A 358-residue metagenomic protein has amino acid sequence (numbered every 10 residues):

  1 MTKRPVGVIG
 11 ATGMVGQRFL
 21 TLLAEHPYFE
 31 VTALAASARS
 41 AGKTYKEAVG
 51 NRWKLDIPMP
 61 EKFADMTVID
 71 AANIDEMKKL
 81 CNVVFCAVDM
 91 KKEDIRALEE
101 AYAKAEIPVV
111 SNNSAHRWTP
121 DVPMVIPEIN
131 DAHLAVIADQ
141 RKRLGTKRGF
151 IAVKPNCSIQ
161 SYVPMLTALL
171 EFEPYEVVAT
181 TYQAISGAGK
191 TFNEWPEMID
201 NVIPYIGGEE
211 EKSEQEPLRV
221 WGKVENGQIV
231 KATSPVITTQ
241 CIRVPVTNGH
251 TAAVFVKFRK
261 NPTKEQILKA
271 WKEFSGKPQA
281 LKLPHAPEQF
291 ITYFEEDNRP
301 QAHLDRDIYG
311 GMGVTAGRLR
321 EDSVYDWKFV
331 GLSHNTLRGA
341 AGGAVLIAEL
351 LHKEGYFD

Functional and structural regions predicted by a protein language model:
M1-Y205, P235-V236, I308, V314-T315 (+2 more regions): N-terminal Rossmann-like NAD(P) cofactor-binding subdomain of oxidoreductases, focused on the glycine-rich
S186-D358: Charged docking surfaces used in two-component/phosphorelay signaling
